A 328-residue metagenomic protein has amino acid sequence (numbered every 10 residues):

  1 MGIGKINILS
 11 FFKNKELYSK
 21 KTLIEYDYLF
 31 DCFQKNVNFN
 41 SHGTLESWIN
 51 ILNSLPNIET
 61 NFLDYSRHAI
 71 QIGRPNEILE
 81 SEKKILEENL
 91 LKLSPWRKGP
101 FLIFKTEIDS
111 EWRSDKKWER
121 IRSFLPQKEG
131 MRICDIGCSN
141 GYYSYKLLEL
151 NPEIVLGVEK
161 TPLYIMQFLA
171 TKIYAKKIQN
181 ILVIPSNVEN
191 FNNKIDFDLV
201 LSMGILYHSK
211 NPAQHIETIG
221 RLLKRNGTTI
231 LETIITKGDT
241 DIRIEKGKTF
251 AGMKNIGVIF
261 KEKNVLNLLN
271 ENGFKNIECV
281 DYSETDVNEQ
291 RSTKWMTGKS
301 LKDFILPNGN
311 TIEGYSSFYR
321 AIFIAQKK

Functional and structural regions predicted by a protein language model:
M1-S114, K246, Q290-L306, F318-I324: N-terminal accessory regions of S-adenosyl-L-methionine
M131-S139: Conserved class I S-adenosyl-L-methionine
N140-N151: Conserved SAM-binding loop of SAM-dependent methyltransferases across substrates and taxa, primarily the Class I
E153-P185: Class I SAM-dependent methyltransferase SAM/SAH-binding core
F191-V200: A short acidic, Gly/Pro-enriched loop at the edge of an enzyme's catalytic core that lines a small-molecule cofactor
A213-T228: A short glycine-rich, Lys/Arg-flanked "PGG" loop and its adjoining helix->strand segment in the class I
I234-I256: Short, glycine-/aromatic-enriched active-site segment of Class I SAM-dependent methyltransferases
G257-G273: Short alpha-helix
